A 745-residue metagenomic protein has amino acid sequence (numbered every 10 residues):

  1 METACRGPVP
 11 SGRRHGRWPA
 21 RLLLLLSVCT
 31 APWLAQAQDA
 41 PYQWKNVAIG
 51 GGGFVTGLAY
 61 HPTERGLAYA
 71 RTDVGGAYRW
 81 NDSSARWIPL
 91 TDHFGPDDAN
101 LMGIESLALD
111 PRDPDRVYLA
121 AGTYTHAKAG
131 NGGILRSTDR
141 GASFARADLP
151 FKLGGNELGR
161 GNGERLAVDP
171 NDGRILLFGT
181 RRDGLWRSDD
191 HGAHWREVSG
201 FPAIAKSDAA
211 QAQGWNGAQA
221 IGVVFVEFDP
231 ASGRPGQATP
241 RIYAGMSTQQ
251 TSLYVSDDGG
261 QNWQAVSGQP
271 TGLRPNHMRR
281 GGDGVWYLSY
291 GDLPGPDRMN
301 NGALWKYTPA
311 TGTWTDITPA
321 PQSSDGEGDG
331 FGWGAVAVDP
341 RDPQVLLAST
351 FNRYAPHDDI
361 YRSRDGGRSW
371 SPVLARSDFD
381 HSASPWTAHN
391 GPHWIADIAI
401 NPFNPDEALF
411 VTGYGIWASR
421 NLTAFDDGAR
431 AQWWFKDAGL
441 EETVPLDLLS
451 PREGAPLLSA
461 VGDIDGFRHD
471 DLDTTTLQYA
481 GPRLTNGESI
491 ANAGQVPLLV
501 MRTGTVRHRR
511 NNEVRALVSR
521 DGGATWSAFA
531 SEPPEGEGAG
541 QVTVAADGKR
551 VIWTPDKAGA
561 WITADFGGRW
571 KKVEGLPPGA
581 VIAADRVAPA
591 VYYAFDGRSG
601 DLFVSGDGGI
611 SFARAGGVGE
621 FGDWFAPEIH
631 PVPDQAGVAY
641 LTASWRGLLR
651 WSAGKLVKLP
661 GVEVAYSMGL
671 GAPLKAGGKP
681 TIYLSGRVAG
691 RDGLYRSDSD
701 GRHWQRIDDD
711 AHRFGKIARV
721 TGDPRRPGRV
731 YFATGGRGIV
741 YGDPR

Functional and structural regions predicted by a protein language model:
M1-R17: N-terminal secretory signal peptides that target proteins for export/translocation
A4-C5, V28, V604: The N-terminal extracellular segments of secreted preproproteins, especially immediately downstream of signal
P10, R14, L25-L26, S143 (+1 more regions): Local alpha-helix boundary/kink/capping signal
W18, Q36-R745: Extracellular glycan-interacting surfaces
R21-A31: Bacterial N-terminal signal peptides
